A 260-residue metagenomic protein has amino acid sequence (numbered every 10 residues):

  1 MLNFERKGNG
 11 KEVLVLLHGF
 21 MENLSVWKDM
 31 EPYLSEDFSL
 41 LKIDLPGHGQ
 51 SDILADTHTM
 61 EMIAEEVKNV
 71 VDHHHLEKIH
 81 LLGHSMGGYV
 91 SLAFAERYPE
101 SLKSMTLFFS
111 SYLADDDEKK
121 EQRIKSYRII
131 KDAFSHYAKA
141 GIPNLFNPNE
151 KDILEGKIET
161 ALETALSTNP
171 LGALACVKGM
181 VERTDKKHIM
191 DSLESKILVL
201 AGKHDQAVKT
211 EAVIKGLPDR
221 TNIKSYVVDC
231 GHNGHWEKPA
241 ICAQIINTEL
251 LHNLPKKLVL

Functional and structural regions predicted by a protein language model:
M1-L14, S35-S39, D72, E77 (+4 more regions): Alpha/beta-hydrolase fold catalytic core
R6-I53: Conserved HGGG/HGGXW glycine-rich cap/lid loop of the alpha/beta-hydrolase fold
V26-K28, S51-D56, D116-K119, T210-E211: Conserved catalytic-core motifs of eukaryotic protein kinase domains, centered on the activation segment
Y33, E194-C230, W236: Conserved loop-alpha-helix segment in the C-terminal half of the alpha/beta-hydrolase fold that carries the catalytic
M62-I79: Conserved acidic catalytic loop of the alpha/beta-hydrolase fold
E77-D116: Conserved hydrolase catalytic core segment
A114-E121, D132-D191: Conserved alpha/beta-hydrolase catalytic His-Asp/Glu region
W236-L251: Post-His helix in hydrolase/transferase enzymes
